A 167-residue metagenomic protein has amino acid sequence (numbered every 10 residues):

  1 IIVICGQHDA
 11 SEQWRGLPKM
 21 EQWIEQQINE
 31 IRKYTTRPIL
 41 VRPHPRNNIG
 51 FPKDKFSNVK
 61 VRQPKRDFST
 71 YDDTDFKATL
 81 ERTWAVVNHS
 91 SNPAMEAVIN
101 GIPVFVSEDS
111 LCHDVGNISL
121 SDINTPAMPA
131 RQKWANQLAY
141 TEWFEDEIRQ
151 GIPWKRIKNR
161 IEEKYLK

Functional and structural regions predicted by a protein language model:
I1, P38, W84-A85: Structural motif
I1-S11, P43-P45, D109: Short loop/turn segments at strand-loop or loop-helix junctions that form parts of catalytic or ligand-binding pockets
D9-K19: Surface-exposed cleft-lining segments at the edges of enzyme active sites
G16-L17, K53, V98-G101: Short amphipathic alpha-helical segments
E25-T70: Catalytic donor nucleotide-activated moiety binding site of glycosyltransferases and closely related
K53-D73, I102-V104, G116-N124: Active-site regions of enzymes building and remodeling cell-envelope glycoconjugates
Y71-I118: A donor-sugar binding/catalytic signature common to diverse glycosyltransferases and related nucleotide-sugar
D114-K167: Leloir-type glycosyltransferase catalytic cores
